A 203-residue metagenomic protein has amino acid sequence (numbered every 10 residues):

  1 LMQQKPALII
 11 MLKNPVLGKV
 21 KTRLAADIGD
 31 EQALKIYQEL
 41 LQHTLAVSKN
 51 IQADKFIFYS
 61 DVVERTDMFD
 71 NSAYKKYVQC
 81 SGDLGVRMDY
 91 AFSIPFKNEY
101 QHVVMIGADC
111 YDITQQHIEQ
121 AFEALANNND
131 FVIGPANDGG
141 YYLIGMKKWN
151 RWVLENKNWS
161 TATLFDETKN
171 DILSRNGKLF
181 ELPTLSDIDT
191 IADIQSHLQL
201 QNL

Functional and structural regions predicted by a protein language model:
L1-R23: N-terminal nucleotide-binding beta1-loop-alpha1 segment
K35-A53: A short, N-terminal amphipathic alpha-helix
A53-K76: Acidic donor-binding segment of Leloir-type glycosyltransferases
D70-H102, T161-L164: Short phosphate-binding loop-to-helix
V104-I106: Short aromatic-hydrophobic micro-motifs that form the base-stacking/packing surface for donor nucleotide recognition
I113-Y141: Conserved donor-nucleotide/metal-binding helix-loop-beta segment in metal-dependent transferases, i.e., the alpha-helix
N150-K169: Short, glycine-/small-residue-rich phosphate/pyrophosphate-handling segment
D166-L203: Conserved alpha/beta core of the MobA/IspD/sugar-nucleotide pyrophosphorylase nucleotidyltransferase superfamily
